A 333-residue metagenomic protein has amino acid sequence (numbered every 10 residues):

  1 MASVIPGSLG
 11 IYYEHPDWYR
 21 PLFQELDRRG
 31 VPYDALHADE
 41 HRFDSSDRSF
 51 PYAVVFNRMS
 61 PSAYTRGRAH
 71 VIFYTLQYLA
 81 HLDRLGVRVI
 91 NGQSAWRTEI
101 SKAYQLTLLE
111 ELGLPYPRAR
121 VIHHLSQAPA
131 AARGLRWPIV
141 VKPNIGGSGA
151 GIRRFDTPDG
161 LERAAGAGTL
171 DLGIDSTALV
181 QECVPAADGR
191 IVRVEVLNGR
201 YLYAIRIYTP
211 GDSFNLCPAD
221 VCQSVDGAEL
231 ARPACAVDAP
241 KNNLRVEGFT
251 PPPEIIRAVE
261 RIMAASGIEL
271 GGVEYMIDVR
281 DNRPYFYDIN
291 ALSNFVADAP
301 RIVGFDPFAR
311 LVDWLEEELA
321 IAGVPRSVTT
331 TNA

Functional and structural regions predicted by a protein language model:
A2-G10: Extreme N-terminal starter segment of soluble prokaryotic enzymes
E14-R118: Conserved N-proximal alpha/beta basic substrate-recognition cap immediately N-terminal to, or forming the N-lobe
S60-A63, I145-G146, L292: Short glycine-rich anion-binding loops that position phosphate/pyrophosphate groups of nucleotides and phosphorylated
E111-W137: Rossmann-like NAD(P)H-binding beta-loop-alpha module
I139, L202-Y203, G271, R283-Y287: Protein kinase-like catalytic core scaffold
A150-M263: Phosphate-binding site of ATP-dependent enzymes
F249-T250, E254, A264-I268, I277-A333: C-terminal active-site "lid" helix and adjoining low-complexity regulatory extension at the edge of ATP-using catalytic
V273-Y275: Hydrophobic residue at the +6 position relative to the catalytic HRD Asp in the kinase catalytic loop
